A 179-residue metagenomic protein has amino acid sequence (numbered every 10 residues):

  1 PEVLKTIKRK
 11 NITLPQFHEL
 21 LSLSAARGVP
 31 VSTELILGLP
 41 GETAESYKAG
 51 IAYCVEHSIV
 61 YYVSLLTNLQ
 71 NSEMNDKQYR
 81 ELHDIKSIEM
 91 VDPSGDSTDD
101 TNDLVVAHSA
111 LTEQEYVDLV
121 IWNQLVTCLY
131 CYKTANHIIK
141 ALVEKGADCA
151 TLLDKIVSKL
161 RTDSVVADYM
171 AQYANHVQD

Functional and structural regions predicted by a protein language model:
P1-A150: A structural motif corresponding to the C-terminal lobe/cap of the Radical SAM core domain
E144, C149-D179: Terminal or standalone catalytic/regulatory effector modules within metabolic enzymes and repeat proteins
